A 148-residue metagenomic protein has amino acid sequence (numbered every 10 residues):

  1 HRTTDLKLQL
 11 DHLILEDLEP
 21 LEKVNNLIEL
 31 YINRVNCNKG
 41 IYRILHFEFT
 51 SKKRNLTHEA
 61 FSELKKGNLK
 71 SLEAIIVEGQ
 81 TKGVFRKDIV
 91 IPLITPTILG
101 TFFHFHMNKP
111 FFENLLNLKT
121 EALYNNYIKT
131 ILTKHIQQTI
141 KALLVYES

Functional and structural regions predicted by a protein language model:
T4-D5, D11, C37, N55-T81 (+1 more regions): Amphipathic alpha-helical packing segments from all-alpha helical-bundle domains
D5-E16, E48, T101, F105: Solvent-exposed, amphipathic alpha-helical segments
D11-R43, L64, I91-I98: Hydrophobic alpha-helical connector segments
L30-N33, K66, K70, A74-K82 (+2 more regions): C-terminal peripheral helix-coil segments that are non-catalytic and often amphipathic
C37-L56, K109-N117: Amphipathic alpha-helical segments used for helix-helix packing
